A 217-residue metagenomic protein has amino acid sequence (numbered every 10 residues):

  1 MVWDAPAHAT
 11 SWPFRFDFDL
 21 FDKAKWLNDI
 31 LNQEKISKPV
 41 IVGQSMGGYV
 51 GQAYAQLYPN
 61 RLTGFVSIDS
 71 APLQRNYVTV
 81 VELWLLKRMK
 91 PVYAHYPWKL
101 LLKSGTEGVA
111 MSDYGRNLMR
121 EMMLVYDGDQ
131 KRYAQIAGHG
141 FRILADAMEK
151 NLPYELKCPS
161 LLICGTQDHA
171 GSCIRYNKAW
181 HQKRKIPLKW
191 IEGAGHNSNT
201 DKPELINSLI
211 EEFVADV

Functional and structural regions predicted by a protein language model:
M1-V42, S208: Active-site loop/oxyanion-hole signature of alpha/beta-hydrolase fold enzymes
A5-A9, P72, G195-S198: Alpha/beta-hydrolase active-site loop signature
S11-F16, Y77-T79, C173-I174: Conserved catalytic-core motifs of eukaryotic protein kinase domains, centered on the activation segment
G43-G47, G51: Gly/Ala-rich beta-loop-alpha elbow adjacent to hydrolase catalytic centers
Q56, T63-H95: Flexible "cap/lid" loop of the alpha/beta hydrolase fold
N76-V78, H95-E155: Conserved alpha/beta-hydrolase catalytic His-Asp/Glu region
S160-A194, T200: Conserved loop-alpha-helix segment in the C-terminal half of the alpha/beta-hydrolase fold that carries the catalytic
T200-E212: Post-His helix in hydrolase/transferase enzymes
